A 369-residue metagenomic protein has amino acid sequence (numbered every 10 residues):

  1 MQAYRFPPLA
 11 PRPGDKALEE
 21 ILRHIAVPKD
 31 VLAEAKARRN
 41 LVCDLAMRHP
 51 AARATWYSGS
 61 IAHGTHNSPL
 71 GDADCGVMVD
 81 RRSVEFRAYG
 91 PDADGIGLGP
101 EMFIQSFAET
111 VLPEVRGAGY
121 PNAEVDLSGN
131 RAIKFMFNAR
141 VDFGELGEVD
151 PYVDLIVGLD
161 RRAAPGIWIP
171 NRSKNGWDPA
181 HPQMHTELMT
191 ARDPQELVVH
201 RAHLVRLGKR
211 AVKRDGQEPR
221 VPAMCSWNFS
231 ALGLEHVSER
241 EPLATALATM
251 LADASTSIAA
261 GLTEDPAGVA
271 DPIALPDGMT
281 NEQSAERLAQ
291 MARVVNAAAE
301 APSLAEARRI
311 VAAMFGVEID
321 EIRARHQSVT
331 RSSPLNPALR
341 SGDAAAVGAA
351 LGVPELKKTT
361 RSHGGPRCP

Functional and structural regions predicted by a protein language model:
M1-E20, T263-P369: Terminal (often C-terminal) interaction modules
M1-L70, R81-E101, R361-P369: N-terminal regions immediately upstream of nucleotidyltransferase
Q2, S68, M78-D80, V157-G166: Short, solvent-exposed beta-strand-terminating loops
K36, Q105-E264, K358-P369: Catalytic cores of NTP-dependent nucleotidyl/adenyl transfer enzymes across multiple folds
R38-L41, H49, A54-S58, D74 (+10 more regions): Hydrophobic/basic alpha-helical segments enriched in Actinobacteria
G59-A62, V77-R81, F137-V141, V157-L159: Short, flexible loop/turn elements at secondary-structure junctions
P69-A73, D150-P151: A short, glycine/Asx- and small/polar-enriched loop/turn that sits immediately N-terminal to a beta-strand
C75-V79, S83-D126: N-terminal functional module detector in eukaryotic proteins
